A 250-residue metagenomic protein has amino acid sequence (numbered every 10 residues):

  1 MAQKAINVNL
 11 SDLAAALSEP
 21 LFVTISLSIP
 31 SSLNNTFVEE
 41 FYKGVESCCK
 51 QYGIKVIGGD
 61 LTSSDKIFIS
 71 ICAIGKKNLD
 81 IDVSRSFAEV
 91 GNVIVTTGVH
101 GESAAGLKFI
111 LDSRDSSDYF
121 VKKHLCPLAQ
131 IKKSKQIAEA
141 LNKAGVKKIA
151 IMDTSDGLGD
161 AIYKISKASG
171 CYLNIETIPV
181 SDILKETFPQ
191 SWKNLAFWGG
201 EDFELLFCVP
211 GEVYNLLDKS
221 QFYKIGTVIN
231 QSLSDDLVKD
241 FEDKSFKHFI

Functional and structural regions predicted by a protein language model:
M1, A88, A138-L141: Acidic, surface-exposed loops and disordered segments
M1, F120-P127, I149-A150, K193-L195: Short pre-catalytic strand/loop immediately N-terminal to key active-site residues, enriched for Gly-Thr
M1-A16: Active-site cofactor/substrate anionic-group-binding motifs, chiefly glycine- and Lys/Arg-rich phosphate-binding loops
I6, L107-I110, I137, I162-S166: Buried hydrophobic packing segments
E19-F109, T227: Glycine-rich anion-binding loops of enzyme active sites
S32-I57, D65-I67, I74, N142-I250: Glycine-/charge-enriched secondary-structure boundary and capping motifs
A105-K123: Short, compositionally biased
L128-E139: A short, well-structured juxtamembrane/interface segment
